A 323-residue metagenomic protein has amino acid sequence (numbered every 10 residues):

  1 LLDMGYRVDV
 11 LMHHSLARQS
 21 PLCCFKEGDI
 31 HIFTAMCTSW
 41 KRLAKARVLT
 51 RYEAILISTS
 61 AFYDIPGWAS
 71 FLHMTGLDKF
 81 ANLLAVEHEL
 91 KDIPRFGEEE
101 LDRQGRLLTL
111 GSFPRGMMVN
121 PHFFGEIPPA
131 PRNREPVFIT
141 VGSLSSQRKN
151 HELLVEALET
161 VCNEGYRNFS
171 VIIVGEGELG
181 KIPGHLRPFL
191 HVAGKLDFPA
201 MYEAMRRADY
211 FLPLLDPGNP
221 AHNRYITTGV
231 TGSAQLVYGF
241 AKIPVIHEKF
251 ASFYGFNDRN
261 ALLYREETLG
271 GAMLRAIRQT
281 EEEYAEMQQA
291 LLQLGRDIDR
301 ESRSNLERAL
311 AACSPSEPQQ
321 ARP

Functional and structural regions predicted by a protein language model:
L2-D3, D9-R103: Extended catalytic core of nucleotide-activated donor transferases of GT-like folds
S15-L16, H88-K91, L110-P129, E178: Short beta-strand->alpha-helix junction loop in the catalytic core of nucleotide-activated group-transfer enzymes
C37-T38, G177, L190-R207, L214-P217: Conserved active-site histidine-acidic residue motif and adjacent donor-binding/catalytic loop of glycosyltransferases
W68-A69, F123-P128, R132-H185, H191-M201: Conserved catalytic-core segment of nucleotide-activated headgroup transferases in glycan assembly
D209, F240-I243: A short alpha->beta transition loop at the rim of the catalytic pocket in nucleotide-sugar-dependent
P213-Q235, G239, H247-G255: Nucleotide-sugar-dependent
Y254-E266: A short acidic/histidine/glycine-rich donor-binding loop in glycosyltransferase catalytic cores
Y264-P318: A charged, aromatic-enriched C-terminal amphipathic alpha-helix characteristic of glycosyltransferases across folds
